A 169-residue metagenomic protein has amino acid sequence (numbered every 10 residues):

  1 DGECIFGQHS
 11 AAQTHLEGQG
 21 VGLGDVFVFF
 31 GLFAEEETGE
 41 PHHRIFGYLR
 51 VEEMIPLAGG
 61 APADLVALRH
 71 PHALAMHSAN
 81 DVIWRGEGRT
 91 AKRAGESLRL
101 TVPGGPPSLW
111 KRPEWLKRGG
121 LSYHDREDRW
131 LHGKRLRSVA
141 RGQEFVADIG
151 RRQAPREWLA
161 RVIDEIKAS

Functional and structural regions predicted by a protein language model:
D1-H42: Short N-terminal edge-element motif at the start of the domain
Q13, F33, Y48, W110-P113: Generic detector of bulky aromatic hydrophobic side chains
T38-I55: Short beta-strand-centered aromatic/proline hotspots
M54-S169: Contiguous surface segments at macromolecular interaction interfaces
